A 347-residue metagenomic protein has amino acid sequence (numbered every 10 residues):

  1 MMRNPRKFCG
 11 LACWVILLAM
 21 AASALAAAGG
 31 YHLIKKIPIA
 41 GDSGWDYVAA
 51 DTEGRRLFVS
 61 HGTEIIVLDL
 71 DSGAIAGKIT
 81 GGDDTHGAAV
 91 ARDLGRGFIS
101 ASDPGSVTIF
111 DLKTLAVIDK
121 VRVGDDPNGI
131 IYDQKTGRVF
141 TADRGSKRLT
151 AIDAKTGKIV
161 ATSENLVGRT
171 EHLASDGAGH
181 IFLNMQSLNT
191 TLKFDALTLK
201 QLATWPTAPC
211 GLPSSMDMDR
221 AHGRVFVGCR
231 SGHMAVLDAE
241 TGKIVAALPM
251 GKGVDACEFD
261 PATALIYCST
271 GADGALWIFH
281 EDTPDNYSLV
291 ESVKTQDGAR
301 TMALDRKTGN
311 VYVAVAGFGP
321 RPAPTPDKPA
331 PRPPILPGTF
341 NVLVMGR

Functional and structural regions predicted by a protein language model:
M1-C9: N-terminal secretory signal peptides that target proteins for export/translocation
G10-S23: Bacterial N-terminal signal peptides
A22-R347: Predominantly soluble domains enriched in secretory-pathway, periplasmic, or organellar proteins
